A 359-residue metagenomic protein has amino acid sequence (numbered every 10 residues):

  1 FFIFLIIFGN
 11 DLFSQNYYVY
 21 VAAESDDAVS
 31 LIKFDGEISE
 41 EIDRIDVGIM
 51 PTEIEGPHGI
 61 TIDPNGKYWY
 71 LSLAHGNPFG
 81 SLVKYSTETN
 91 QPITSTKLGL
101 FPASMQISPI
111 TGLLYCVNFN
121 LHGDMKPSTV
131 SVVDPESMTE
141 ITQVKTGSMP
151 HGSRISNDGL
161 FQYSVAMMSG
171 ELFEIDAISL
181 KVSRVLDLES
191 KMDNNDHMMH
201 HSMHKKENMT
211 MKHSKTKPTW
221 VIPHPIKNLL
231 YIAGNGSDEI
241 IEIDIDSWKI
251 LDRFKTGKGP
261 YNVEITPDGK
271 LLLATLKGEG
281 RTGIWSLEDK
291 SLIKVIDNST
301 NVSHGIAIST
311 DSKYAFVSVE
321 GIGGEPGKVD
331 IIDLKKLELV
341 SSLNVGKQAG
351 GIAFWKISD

Functional and structural regions predicted by a protein language model:
F1-F2, L12-F13: Cleavable N-terminal signal peptides
S14-D359: Predominantly soluble domains enriched in secretory-pathway, periplasmic, or organellar proteins
